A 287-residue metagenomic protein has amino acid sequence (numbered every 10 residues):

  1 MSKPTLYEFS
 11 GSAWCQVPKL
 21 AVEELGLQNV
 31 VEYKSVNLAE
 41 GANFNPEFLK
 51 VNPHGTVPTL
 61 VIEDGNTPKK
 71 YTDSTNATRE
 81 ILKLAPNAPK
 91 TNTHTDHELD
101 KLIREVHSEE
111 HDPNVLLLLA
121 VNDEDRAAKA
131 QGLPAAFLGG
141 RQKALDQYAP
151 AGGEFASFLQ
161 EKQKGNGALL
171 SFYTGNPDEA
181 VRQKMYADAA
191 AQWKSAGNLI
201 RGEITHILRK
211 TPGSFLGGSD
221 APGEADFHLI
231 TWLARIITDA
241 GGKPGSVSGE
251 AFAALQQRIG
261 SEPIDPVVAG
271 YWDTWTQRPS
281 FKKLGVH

Functional and structural regions predicted by a protein language model:
M1-E47, H54, P58-L60, Q192-H287: C-terminal or late-domain output modules
S2-Q160: GST-like domain detector, emphasizing the conserved glutathione-binding G-site in the N-terminal thioredoxin-like
L102-E105, F158, F172, I207 (+2 more regions): Residues that form generic nucleotide/phosphate-binding pockets
D112-R258, V267: GST-like fold's C-terminal all-alpha helical module
